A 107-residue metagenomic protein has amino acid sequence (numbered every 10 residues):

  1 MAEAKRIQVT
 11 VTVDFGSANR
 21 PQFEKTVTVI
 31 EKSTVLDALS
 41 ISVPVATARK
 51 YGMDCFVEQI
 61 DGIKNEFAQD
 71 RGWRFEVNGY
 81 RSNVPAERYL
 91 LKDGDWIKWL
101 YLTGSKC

Functional and structural regions predicted by a protein language model:
M1-C107: Ubiquitin-like/PB1-type beta-grasp interaction modules and other compact soluble beta-rich domains
